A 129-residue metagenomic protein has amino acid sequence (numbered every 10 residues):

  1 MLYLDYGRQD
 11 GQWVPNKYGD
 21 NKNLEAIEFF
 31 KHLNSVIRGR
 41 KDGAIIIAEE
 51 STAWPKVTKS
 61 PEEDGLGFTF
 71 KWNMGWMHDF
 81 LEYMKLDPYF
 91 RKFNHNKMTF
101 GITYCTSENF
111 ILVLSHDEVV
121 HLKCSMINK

Functional and structural regions predicted by a protein language model:
M1-L2: Short acidic catalytic loops
G7-K129: Conserved alpha/beta catalytic core and glycan-binding cleft of carbohydrate-active enzymes
